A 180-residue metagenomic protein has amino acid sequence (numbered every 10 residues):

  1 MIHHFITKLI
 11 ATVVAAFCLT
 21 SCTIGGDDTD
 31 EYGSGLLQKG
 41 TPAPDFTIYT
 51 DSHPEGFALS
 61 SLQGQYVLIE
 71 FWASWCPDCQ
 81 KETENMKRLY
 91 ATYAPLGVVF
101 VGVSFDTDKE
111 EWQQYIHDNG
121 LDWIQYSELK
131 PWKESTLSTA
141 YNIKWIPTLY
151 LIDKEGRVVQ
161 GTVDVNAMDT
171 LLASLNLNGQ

Functional and structural regions predicted by a protein language model:
M1-D30, G179: Bacterial Sec-dependent N-terminal signal peptides
C22-D45, S60-Q63, Q114-H117, S174: N-proximal helix/coil linker or "cap" segments that precede and/or mark the start of modular domains
F46-V67: A short beta-strand-turn-helix
Q65-V67, F71-W75, W145: Short pre-active-site segment immediately N-terminal to redox-active cysteine/selenocysteine motifs in thiol-based
F71-R88: Conserved redox-active cysteine motifs that mediate thiol-disulfide chemistry, especially di-cysteine Cys-X(1-2)-Cys
A91-K133, I143-I146: Conserved segment of the thioredoxin-like fold in thiol-based oxidoreductases
L121, L129-N176: Thiol/disulfide oxidoreductase modules built on the thioredoxin-like
